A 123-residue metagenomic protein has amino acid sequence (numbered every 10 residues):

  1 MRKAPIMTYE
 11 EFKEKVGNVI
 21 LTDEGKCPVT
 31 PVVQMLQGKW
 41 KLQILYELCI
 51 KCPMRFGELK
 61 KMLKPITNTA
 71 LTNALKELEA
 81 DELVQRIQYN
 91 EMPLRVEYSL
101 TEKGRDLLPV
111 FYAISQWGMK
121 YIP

Functional and structural regions predicted by a protein language model:
R2-V16, D23-K26, E102, P109-P123: Amphipathic alpha-helical dimerization/coiled-coil segments that flank or bridge DNA-binding/regulatory modules
I20-T69, E97: N-terminal helix-turn-helix DNA-binding core of bacterial DNA-binding proteins
K41, P53, L83, Q116-M119: Generic structural signal for secondary-structure transition and capping sites
G57-Y89, P93: Canonical helix-turn-helix DNA-binding module
N90-Y112: Basic, amphipathic "hinge/linker" alpha-helix immediately C-terminal to the N-terminal HTH DNA-binding motif
